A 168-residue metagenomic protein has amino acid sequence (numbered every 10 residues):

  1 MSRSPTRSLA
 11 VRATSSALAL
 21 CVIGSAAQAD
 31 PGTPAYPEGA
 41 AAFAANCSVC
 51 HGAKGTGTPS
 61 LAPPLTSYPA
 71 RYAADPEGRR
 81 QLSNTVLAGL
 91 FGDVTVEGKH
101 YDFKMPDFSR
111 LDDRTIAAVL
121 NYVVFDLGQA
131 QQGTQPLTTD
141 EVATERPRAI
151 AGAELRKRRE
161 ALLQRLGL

Functional and structural regions predicted by a protein language model:
M1-A10: N-terminal secretory signal peptides that target proteins for export/translocation
R12-S25: Bacterial N-terminal signal peptides
S25-F43, G57, A70-A73: Electrostatic cytochrome c docking/interface patches
A35-G39, G78, L82, T115-I116: Stable alpha-helical elements in mature extracytoplasmic
G39, F43-A53, M105, V119-Y122: The canonical Cys-X-X-Cys-His
H51, L87-L90, L127: Protein kinase-like catalytic domain
T56-V94, D102-D112: Gly/Gly-Pro-rich "capping" loops immediately C-terminal to redox-active cysteine motifs in periplasmic/lumenal
V96, F108-S109, D113-L168: Flexible coil segments in periplasmic/lumen-exposed cytochrome c-class electron-transfer proteins
